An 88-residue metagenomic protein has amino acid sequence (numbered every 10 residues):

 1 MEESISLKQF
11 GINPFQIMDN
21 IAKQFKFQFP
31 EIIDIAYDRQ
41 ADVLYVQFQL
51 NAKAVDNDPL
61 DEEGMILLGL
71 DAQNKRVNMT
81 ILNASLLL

Functional and structural regions predicted by a protein language model:
M1-L88: Small, basic N-terminal interaction modules of short regulatory proteins
